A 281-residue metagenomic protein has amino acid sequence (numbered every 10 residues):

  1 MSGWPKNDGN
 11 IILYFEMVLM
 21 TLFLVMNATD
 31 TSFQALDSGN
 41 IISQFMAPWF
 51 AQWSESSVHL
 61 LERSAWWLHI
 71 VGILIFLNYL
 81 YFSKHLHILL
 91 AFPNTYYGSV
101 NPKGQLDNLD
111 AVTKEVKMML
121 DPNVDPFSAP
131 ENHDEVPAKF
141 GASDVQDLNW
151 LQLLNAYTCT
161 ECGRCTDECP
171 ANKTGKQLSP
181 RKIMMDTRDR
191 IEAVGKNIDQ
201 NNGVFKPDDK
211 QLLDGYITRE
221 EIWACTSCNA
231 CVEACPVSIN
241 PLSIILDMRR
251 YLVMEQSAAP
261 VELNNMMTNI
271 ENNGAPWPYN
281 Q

Functional and structural regions predicted by a protein language model:
M1-P126: Membrane-embedded alpha-helical bundles of multi-pass integral membrane proteins
M20-A28, W67-Y81, H85-S99, V112 (+8 more regions): Generic, well-ordered alpha-helical scaffold segments in large soluble proteins
M46-W49, P137-V145, N201-D208: Short, mixed-charge, low-aromatic patches
L80, H87, Q177, N269 (+1 more regions): Residue-level preference for alpha-helix termini and adjacent loops
G104-Q177, A275-Y279: Non-transmembrane accessory domains of multi-pass membrane transporters/channels
E131-F140, M185, K196-N201: Short charge-dense sequence patches
D147-L151, A156, K182, I191-Q281: Iron-sulfur-cluster electron-transfer modules
L178, K182-D186: Non-catalytic terminal/interface segments that mediate subunit docking, oligomerization, and allosteric communication
